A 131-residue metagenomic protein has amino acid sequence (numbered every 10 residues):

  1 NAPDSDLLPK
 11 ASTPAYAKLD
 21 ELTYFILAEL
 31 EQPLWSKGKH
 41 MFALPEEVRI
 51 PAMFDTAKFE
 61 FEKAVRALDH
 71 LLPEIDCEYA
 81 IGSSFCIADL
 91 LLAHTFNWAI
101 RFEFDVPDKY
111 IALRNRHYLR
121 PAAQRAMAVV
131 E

Functional and structural regions predicted by a protein language model:
N1-A52, F59: GST-like domain detector, emphasizing the conserved glutathione-binding G-site in the N-terminal thioredoxin-like
L8-K18, A57, E74-A88: All-alpha amphipathic helical-bundle segments outside canonical DNA-binding/catalytic cores that form hydrophobic
D20-T23, V65, D69, F96 (+1 more regions): Non-transmembrane alpha-helical segments in soluble domains of secreted/periplasmic/extracellular proteins
E29, P33-G38, Y79-D105, R116-L119: GST superfamily/GST-like fold recognition
F54-L72: Amphipathic alpha-helical packing segments from all-alpha helical-bundle domains
T56-E60, D108-L119: Extended, well-ordered alpha-helical scaffold segments
H70-I81, D105, A122-A126: Surface-exposed helix-capping loop/turn segments at secondary-structure junctions
V129-V130: Exported/periplasmic ABC-transporter solute-binding proteins
